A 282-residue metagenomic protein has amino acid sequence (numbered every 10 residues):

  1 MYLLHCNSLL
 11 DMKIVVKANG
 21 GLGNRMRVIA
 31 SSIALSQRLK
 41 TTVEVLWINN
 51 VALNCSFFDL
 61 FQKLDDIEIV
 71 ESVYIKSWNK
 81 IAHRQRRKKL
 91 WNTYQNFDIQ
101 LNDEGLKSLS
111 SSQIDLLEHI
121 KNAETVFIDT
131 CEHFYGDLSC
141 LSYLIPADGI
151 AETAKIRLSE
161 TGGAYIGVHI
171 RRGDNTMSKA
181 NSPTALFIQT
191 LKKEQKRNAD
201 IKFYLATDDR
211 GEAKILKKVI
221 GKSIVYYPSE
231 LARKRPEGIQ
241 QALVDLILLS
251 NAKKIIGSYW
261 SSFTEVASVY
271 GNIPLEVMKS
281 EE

Functional and structural regions predicted by a protein language model:
C6-G20: Nucleotide-activated donor-dependent transferases that construct or modify glycoconjugates
V15, T42-W47, G167-H169, Y204-A206 (+2 more regions): A structural signal for short, well-ordered beta-strand segments and their strand-loop junctions that often border
A18-R27, N175-N181: A short, glycine/small-residue-rich beta-strand->loop->alpha-helix junction that serves as a flexible
G20-G21, M26, A30, A242-E282: A donor-sugar binding/catalytic signature common to diverse glycosyltransferases and related nucleotide-sugar
G21-L22, I48-L53, E132-H133, R171-N175 (+3 more regions): Short, solvent-exposed loop/turn segments at secondary-structure junctions
M26-Q37, F187-E194: Histidine-anchored nucleotide/phosphate-binding helix
C55-N198: Secretory-pathway luminal glycosyltransferase catalytic domains
H169-G173, K192, N198-P236: Catalytic donor nucleotide-activated moiety binding site of glycosyltransferases and closely related
